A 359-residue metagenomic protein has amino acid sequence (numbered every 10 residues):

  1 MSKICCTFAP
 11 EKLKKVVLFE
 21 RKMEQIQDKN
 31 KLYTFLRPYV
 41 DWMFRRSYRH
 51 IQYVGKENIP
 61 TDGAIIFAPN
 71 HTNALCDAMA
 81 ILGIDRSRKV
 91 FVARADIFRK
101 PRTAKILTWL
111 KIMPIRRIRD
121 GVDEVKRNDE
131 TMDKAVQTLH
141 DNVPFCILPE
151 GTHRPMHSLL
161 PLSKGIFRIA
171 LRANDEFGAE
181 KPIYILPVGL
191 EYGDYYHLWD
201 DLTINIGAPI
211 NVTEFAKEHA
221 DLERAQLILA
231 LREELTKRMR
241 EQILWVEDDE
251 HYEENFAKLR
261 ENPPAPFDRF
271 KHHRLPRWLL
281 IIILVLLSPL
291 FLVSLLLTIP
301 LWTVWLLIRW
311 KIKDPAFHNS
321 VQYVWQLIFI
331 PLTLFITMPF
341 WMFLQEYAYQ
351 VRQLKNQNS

Functional and structural regions predicted by a protein language model:
F19-S47: Generic start-of-chain signal for non-secretory N-termini
R21-Q25, E124-W278, L344-S359: Non-catalytic C-terminal accessory region of glycerolipid acyltransferases and related lyso-lipid remodeling enzymes
E24, L32-F35, I59-E124, W305-A316 (+1 more regions): Catalytic core of membrane glycerolipid acyltransferases/transacylases, capturing the structured, soluble-facing
L36-M43, T103-I106, I166, V285-P289: Hydrophobic alpha-helical segments of integral membrane proteins, encompassing both true transmembrane helices
M43-G63: A short, well-structured juxtamembrane/interface segment
R49, H71, V125-D129: A conditional alpha-helix N-cap/helix-loop micro-motif detector
L279-V304, H318-S359: Alpha-helical bilayer-embedded segments of polytopic membrane proteins, i.e., transmembrane/intramembrane helices
